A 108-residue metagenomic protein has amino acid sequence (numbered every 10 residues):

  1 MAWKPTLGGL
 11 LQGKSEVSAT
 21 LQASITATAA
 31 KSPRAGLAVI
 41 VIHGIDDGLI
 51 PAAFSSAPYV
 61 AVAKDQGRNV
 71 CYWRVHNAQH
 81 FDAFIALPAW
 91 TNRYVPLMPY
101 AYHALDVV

Functional and structural regions predicted by a protein language model:
M1-V108: C-terminal His-loop and adjacent cap/lid subdomain of alpha/beta-hydrolase
